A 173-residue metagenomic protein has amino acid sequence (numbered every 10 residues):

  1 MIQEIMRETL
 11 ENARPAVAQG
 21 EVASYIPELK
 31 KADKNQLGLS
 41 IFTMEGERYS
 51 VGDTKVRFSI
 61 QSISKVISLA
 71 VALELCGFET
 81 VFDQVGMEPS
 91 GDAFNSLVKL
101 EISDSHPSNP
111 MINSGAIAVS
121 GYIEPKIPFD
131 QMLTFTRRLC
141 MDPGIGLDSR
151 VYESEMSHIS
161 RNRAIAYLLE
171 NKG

Functional and structural regions predicted by a protein language model:
M1-T9, A13-A18, A72-E74, F78 (+1 more regions): Active-site-adjacent helix/loop patches that line small-molecule binding or acyl-intermediate pockets
R14-V51: A short, well-structured edge-of-sheet supersecondary motif
E21-S24, D53-K55, T80, D92: Residue-level signal for pocket-adjacent positions within structured domains
D33-K34, V56-I60, S108-M111: Secondary-structure capping and boundary motifs in well-ordered enzyme cores
L37, K55-R57, F94: Contiguous, well-folded functional domains in the mature portion of proteins
M44, T54, I63, E74 (+2 more regions): An acidic- and aromatic-residue-enriched active-site/binding cleft used to recognize and process polar
G46, S59-F82: Active-site SXXK
E47-K55, S96-S103: Glycine/charged-rich beta-loop-alpha catalytic/anionic-binding loops adjacent to active sites
